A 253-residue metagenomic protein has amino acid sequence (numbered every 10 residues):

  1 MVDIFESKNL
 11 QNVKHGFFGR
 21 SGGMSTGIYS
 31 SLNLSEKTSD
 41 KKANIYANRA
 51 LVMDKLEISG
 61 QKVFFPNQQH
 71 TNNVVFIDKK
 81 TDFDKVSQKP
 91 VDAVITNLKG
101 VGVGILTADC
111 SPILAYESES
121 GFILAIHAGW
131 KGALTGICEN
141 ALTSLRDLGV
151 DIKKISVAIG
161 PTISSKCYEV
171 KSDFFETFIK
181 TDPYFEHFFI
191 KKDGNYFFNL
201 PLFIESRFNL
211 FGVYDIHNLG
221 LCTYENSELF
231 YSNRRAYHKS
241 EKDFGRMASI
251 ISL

Functional and structural regions predicted by a protein language model:
M1-L253: Active-site microenvironment for binding and transforming phosphate-containing groups
